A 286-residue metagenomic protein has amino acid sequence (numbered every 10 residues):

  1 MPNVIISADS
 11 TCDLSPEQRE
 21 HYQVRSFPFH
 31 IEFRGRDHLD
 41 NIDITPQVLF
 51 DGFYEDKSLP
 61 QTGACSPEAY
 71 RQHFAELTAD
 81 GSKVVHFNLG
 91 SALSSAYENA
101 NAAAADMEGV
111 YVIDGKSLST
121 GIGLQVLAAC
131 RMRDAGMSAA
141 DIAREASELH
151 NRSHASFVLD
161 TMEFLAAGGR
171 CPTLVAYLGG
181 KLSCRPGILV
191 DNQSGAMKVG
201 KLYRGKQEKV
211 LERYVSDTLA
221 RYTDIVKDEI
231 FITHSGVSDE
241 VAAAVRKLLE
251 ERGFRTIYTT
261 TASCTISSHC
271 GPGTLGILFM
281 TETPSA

Functional and structural regions predicted by a protein language model:
N3-I5, T11-R25, H30, S82 (+2 more regions): Mixed-charge interfacial surface used for oligomerization/domain docking and macromolecular partner engagement
I5-A64: N-terminal glycine-rich anion-binding loop in soluble enzyme alpha/beta folds
F53-Y54, T78, R133: Hydrophobic residues in alpha-helical segments
K57-S58, A64-G90, N99, A143: Glycine-rich phosphate- or other oxyanion-binding loops that anchor nucleotides, phosphorylated ligands
N88-L89, I113-K116: Short beta-strand->loop
L93: Acidic, metal-coordinating catalytic cores used for nucleic-acid/nucleotide bond scission and strand-transfer chemistry
